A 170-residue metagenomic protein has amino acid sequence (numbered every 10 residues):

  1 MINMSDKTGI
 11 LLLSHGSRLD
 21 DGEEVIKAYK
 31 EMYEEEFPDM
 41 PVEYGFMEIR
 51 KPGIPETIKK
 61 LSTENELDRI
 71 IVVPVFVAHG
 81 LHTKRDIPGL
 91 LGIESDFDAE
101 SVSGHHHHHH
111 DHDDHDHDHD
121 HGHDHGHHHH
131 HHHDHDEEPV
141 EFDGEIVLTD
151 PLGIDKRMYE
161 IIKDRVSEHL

Functional and structural regions predicted by a protein language model:
I2-L170: Active-site-proximal alpha-helix that buttresses catalytic centers in soluble enzyme cores
